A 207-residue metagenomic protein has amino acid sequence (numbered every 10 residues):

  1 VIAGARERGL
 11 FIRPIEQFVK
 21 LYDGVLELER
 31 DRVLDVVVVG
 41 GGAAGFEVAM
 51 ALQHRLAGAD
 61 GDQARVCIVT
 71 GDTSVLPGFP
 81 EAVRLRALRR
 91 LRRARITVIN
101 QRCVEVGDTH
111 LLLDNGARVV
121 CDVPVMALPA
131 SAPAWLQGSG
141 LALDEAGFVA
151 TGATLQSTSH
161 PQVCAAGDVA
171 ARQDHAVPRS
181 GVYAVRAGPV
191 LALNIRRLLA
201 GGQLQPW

Functional and structural regions predicted by a protein language model:
V1: Small-residue-rich anion-binding loops in enzyme active sites
A5-R32, R118-P189, L193-N194: FAD-site-proximal beta/loop scaffold in flavoenzymes
Y22-A64: Rossmann-like NAD(P)H-binding beta-loop-alpha module
G41, G71, D168: Cofactor-binding loop segments of dinucleotide-utilizing enzymes, especially the Rossmann-like FAD- and NAD(P)+-binding
H54-A153, Q203: A Rossmann-like FAD-binding core segment of flavoenzymes
C67, V177, N194-W207: Active-site-proximal substrate-binding core of FAD-dependent oxidoreductases
